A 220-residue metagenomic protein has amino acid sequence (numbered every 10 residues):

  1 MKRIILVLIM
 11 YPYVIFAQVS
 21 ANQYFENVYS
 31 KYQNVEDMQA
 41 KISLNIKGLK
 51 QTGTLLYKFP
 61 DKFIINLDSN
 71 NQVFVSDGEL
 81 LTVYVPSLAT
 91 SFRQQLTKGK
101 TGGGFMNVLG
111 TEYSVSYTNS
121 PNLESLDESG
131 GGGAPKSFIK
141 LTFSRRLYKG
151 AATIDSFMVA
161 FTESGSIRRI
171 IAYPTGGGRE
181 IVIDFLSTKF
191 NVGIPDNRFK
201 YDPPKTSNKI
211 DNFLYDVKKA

Functional and structural regions predicted by a protein language model:
R3-I15: Sec-dependent N-terminal signal peptides
I15-K50, F59, V192-A220: N-terminal leader/targeting segments and the immediate start of mature chains
Y32, G99-S114: Short, solvent-exposed helix-to-loop capping segments enriched in aromatics
V35-Q39, K50, P60, S69 (+5 more regions): Extracytoplasmic
S43-N45, N66-D68, Y84-P86, S144-R146 (+1 more regions): A generic structural motif
T54-G104, G177, I181: An acidic-aromatic
Y113, T118-T206: Gly/Pro-enriched, hydrophobic low-complexity segments that function as extracytoplasmic propeptides/linkers
